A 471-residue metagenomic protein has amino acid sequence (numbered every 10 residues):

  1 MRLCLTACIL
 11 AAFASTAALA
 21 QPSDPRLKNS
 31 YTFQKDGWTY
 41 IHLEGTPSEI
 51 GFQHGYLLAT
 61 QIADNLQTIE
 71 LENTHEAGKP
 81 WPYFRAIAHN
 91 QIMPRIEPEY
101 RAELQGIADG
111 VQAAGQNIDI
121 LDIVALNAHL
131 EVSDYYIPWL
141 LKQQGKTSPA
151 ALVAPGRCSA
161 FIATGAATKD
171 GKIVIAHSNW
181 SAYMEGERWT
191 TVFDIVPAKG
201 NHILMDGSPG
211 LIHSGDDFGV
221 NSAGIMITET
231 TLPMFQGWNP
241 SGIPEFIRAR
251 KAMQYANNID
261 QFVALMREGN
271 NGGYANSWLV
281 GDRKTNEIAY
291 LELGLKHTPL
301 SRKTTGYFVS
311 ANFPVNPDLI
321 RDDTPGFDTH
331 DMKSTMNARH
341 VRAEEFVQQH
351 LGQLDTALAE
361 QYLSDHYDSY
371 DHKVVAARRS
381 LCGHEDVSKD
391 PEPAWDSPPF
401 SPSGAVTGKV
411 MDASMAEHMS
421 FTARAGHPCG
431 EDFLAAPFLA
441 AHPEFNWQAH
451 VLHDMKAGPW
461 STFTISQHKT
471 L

Functional and structural regions predicted by a protein language model:
C4-S15: Bacterial N-terminal signal peptides
L19-D260, R267-G272, L279-R302, T335-L471: N-terminal mature-domain region immediately after signal-peptide cleavage in secreted/organellar precursors
E287-H330: Extended amphipathic alpha-helical segments with heptad-repeat/coiled-coil character used for oligomerization, fusion
